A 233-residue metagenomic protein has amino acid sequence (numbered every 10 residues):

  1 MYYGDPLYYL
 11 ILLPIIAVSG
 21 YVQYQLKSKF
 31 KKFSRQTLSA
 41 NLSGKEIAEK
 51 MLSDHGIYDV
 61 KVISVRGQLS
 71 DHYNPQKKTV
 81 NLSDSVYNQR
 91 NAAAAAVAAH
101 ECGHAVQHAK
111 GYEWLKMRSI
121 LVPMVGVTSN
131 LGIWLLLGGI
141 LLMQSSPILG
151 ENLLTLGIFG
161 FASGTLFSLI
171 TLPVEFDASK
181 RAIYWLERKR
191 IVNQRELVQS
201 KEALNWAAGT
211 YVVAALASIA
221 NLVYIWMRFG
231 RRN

Functional and structural regions predicted by a protein language model:
M1-Y2, Q144-L149, R231: Membrane-interfacial hairpin junctions
Y2-Y3, Q23-T128, L166-N233: Polar-ligand-bearing catalytic/cofactor-coordination segments of membrane-embedded or membrane-tethered inner-membrane
G4-I11, P147-F159: Hydrophobic alpha-helical transmembrane segments
Y9-Y24, I120: N-terminal, Lys/Arg- and Ser/Thr-rich interaction peptides
I15-Y21, G160-T171: Alpha-helical transmembrane segments of multi-pass membrane proteins
L121-Q144, I148: Post-HExxH zinc-binding segment in Zn-dependent metallohydrolases
